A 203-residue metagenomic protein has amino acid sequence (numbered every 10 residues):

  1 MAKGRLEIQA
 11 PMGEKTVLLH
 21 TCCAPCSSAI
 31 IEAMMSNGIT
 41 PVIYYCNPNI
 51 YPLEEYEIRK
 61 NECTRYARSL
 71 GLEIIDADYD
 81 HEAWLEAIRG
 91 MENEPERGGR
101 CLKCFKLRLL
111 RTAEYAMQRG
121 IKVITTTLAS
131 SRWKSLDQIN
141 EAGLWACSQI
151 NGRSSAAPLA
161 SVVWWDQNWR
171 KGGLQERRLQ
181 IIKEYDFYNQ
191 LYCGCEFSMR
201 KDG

Functional and structural regions predicted by a protein language model:
M1-S154, P158-G203: Nucleotide-activated chemistry modules centered on ATP-dependent adenylation/adenylyltransferase
